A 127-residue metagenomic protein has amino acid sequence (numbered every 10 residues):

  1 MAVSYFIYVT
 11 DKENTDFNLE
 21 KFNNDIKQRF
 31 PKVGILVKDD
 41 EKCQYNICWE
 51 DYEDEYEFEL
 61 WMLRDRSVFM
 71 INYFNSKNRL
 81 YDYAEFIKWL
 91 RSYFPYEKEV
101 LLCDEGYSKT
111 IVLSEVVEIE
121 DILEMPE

Functional and structural regions predicted by a protein language model:
M1-G34, E127: Short, extreme N-terminal segment that most often corresponds to the first beta-strand
A2, V33-K38, L63-F69: Generic detector of short, locally flexible boundary/turn motifs and exposed helical patches
N14, N18, N23-N24, N46 (+1 more regions): Detector for Asparagine
K21-N23, K38, K42, G106 (+1 more regions): Generic preference for flexible, low-structure residues
F30-E59: Structured domain cores in non-transmembrane regions
W49-E127: Charged interaction segments
